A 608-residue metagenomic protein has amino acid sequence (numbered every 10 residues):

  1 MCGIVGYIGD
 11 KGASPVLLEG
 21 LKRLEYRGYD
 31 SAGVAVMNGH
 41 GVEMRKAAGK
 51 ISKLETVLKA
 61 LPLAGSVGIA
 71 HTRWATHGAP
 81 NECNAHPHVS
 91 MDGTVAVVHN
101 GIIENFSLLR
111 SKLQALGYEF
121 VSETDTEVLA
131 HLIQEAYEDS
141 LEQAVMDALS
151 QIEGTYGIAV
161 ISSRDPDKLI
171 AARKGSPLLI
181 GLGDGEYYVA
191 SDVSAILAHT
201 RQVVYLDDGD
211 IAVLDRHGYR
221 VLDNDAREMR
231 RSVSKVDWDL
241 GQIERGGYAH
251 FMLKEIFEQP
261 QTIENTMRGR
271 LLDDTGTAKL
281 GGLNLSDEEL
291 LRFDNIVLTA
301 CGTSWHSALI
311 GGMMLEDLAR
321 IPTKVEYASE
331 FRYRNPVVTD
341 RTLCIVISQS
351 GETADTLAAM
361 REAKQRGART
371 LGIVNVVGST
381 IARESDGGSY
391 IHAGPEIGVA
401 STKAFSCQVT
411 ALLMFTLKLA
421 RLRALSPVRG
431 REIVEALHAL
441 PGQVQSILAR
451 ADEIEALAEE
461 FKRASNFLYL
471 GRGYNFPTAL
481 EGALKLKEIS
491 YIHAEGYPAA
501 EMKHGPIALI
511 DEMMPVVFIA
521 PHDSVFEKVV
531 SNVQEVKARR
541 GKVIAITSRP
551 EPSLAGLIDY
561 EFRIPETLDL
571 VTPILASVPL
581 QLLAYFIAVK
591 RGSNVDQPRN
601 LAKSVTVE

Functional and structural regions predicted by a protein language model:
M1-H250, E258-D294, Y333, Q445-R450 (+2 more regions): Conserved short alpha-helical segments that host acidic/polar catalytic motifs at enzyme active sites
S66, A70-C83, D274-D287, G311-I347 (+2 more regions): Glycine-rich oxoanion-binding loops at beta->alpha junctions
P87-V89, I161, I170-A171, V203-V204 (+11 more regions): Replace "in large, NTP-powered and nucleic-acid-processing enzymes" with "in large, NTP-powered factors and other
I152-E186, K462-E488, D523-V525, V530: Acidic/histidine-rich
L179-R201, S329-A363, E501-K537, T567-Q581 (+1 more regions): Glycine-rich, anion-gripping cofactor-binding loops and their flanking helix/strand elements in enzyme active sites
A226, M252, K542, A555-L557 (+1 more regions): Generic C-terminus detector
Q259-I263, M267-V297, G387-P515, A588-E608: Active-site phosphate/pyrophosphate-binding segments
L291-L425, R431-A439, P521-Y560, L583: Glycine-rich phosphate-binding loops that contact phosphosugars or nucleotide phosphates
